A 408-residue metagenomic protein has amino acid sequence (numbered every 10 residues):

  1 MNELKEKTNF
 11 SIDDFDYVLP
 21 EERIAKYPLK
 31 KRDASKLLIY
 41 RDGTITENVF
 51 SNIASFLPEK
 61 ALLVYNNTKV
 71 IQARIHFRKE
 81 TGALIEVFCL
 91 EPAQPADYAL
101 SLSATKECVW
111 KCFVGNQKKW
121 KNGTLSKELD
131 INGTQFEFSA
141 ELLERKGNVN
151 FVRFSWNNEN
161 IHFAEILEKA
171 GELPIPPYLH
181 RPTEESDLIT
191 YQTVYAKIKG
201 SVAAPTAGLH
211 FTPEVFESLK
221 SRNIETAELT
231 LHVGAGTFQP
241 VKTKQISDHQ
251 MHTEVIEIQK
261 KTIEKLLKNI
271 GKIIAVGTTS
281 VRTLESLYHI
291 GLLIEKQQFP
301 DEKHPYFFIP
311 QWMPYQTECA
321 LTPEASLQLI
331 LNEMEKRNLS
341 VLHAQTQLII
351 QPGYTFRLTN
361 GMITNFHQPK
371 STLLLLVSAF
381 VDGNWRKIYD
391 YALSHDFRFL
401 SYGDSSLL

Functional and structural regions predicted by a protein language model:
N2-L408: Surface-exposed, charge/polar-rich loops and edge strands
